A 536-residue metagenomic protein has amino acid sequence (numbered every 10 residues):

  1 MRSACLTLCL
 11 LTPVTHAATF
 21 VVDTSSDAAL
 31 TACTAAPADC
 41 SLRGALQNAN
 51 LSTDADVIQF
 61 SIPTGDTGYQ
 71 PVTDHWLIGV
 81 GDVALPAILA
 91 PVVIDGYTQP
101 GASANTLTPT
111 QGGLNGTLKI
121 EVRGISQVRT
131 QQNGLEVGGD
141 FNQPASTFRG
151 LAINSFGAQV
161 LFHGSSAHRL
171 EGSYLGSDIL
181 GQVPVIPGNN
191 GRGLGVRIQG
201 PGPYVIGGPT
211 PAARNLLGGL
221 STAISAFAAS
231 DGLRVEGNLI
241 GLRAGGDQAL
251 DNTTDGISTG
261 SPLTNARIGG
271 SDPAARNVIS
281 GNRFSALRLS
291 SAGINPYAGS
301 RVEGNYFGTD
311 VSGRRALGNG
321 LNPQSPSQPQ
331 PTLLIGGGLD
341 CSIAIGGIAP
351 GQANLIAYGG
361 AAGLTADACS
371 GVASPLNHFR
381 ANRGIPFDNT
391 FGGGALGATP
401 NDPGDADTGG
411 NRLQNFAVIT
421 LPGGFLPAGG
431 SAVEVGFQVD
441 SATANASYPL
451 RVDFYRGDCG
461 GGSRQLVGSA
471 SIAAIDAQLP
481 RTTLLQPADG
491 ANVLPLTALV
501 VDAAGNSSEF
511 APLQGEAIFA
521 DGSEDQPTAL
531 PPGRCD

Functional and structural regions predicted by a protein language model:
A4-P13: Bacterial N-terminal signal peptides
A17-E171, S177-R192, P211-G219, G246-T253 (+4 more regions): N-terminal, post-signal-peptide segments of secreted/periplasmic proteins
A18-F20, E516-A520: Short structural boundary motif marking the start of a folded domain
E136-A145, L161-R169, I186-V205, P209 (+11 more regions): Right-handed parallel beta-helix/beta-solenoid
A520-G533: Ser/Thr-rich, Pro/Gly/Ala-heavy low-complexity intrinsically disordered linkers and tails of secreted extracellular
